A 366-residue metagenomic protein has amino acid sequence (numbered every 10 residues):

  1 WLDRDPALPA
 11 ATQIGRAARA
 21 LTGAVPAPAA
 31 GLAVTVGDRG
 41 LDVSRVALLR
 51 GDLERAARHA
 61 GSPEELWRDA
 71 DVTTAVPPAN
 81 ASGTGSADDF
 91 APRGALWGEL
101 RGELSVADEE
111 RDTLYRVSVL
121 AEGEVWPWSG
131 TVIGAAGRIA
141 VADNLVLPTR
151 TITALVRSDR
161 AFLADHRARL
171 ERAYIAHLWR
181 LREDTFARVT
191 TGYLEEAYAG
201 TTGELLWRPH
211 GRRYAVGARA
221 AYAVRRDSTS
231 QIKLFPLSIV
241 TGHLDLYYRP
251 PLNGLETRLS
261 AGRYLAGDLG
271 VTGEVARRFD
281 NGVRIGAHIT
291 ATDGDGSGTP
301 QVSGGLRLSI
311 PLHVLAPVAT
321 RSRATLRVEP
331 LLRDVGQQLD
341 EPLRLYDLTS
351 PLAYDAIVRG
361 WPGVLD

Functional and structural regions predicted by a protein language model:
W1-L178, F235, I239, D366: Outer-membrane beta-barrel initiation region
G15-T84, P251-T272, R278-D366: Flexible, glycine-rich linker and terminal segments associated with outer-membrane beta-barrel/transport systems
G40-D42, L104-E110, V141-L147, E195-A199 (+6 more regions): Gram-negative outer-membrane beta-barrel proteins
S86-A95, W126-G134, R180-D184, H210-A215 (+3 more regions): Short loop/turn motifs that connect adjacent beta-strands in outer-membrane beta-barrel proteins
L96-D108, I133-A135, S158-A161, E183-L194 (+5 more regions): Transmembrane beta-strand segments that form the barrel wall of outer-membrane beta-barrel proteins
V106-D112, L120-E122, R160-H166, T190-L194 (+5 more regions): Outer-membrane beta-barrel domain signature
Y115, T149-R157, W207, Y222 (+5 more regions): Flexible, surface-exposed loop regions and adjacent strand-edge segments of Gram-negative outer-membrane beta-barrel
V117-P127, E171-L181, G200-A220, V240-P250 (+2 more regions): Feature captures outer-membrane beta-barrel proteins of Gram-negative bacteria and organelles
